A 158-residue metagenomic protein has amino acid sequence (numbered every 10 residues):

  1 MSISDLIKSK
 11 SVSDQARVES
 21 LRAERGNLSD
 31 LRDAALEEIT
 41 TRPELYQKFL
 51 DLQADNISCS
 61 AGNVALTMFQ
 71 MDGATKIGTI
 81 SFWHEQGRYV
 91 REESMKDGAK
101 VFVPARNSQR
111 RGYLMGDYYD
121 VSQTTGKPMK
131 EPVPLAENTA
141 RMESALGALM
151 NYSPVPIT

Functional and structural regions predicted by a protein language model:
M1-T158: N-terminal accessory/interface modules of nucleic-acid-binding and processing proteins
